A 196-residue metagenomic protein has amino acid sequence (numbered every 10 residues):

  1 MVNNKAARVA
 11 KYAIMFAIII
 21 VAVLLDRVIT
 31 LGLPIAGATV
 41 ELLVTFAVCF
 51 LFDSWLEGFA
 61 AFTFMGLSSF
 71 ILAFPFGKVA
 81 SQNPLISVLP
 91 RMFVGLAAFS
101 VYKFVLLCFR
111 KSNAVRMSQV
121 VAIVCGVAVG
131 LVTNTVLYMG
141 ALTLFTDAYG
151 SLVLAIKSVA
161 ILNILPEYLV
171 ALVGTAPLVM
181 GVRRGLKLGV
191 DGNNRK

Functional and structural regions predicted by a protein language model:
M1-A60: Hydrophobic transmembrane alpha-helices
M1-F16, V21, F104-V105, Q119 (+1 more regions): Alpha-helical transmembrane segments and their cytosolic interface
V9-A13, L43, A47, W55-T63 (+6 more regions): Hydrophobic alpha-helical transmembrane segments
Y12, F16-I20, C49, A61-F62 (+5 more regions): Small-residue faces within membrane-embedded alpha-helices
A22-G37, T63-V101: Interfacial aromatic-anchored transmembrane helix boundaries in multi-pass membrane proteins
L24-G32, A73-Q82, K103-S112, T143-S151 (+1 more regions): Transmembrane helix-loop junctions in multipass membrane proteins, especially transporters and channels
M92, L96, S100, V127-T143: Mid-bilayer segments of alpha-helical transmembrane spans in multi-pass integral membrane proteins that mediate
K103-T135, G189-K196: Internal alpha-helical transmembrane segments of multi-pass membrane proteins
